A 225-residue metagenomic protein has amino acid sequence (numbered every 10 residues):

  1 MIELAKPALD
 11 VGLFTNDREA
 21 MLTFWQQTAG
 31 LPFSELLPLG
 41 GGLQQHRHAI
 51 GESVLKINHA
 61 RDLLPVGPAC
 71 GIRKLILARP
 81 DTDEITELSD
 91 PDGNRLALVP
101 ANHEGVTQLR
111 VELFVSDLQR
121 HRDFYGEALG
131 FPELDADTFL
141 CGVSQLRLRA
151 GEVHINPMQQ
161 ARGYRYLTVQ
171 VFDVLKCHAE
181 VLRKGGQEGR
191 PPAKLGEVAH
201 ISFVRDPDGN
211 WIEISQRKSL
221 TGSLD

Functional and structural regions predicted by a protein language model:
M1-E35, R47-D135, F139-R190, V198 (+1 more regions): Glyoxalase I/VOC metalloenzyme domain signal
G40-G42, D62-L63: Short coil/turn segments at the loop-to-beta-strand junctions that recur within blades of beta-propeller repeat folds
